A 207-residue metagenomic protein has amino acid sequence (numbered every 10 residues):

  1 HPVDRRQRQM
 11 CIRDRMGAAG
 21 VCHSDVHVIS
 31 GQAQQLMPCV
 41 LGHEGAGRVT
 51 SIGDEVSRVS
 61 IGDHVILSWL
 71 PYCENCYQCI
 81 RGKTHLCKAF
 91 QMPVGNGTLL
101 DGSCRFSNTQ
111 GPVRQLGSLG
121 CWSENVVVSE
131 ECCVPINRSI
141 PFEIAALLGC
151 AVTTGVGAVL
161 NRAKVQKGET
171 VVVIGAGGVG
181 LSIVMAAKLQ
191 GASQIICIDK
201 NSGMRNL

Functional and structural regions predicted by a protein language model:
H1-I12: Single conserved hydrophobic/aromatic residue that forms the stacking wall/gate of nucleotide- or nucleobase-binding
Q7, R58-I61, K167: Short, flexible surface segments
R15, A46-R48, Q194: Residues located in well-ordered beta-strands
V26-I29, A46-P71, N75, P135-P141: A glycine-/small-residue-rich N-terminal strand-loop-strand element that serves as the cofactor-binding glycine loop
W69-E131: Cysteine-cluster motifs in flexible loop/terminal segments that predominantly coordinate metals
E124, E131-C133, N137-L207: Mid-domain Rossmann-like dinucleotide-binding core that forms the NAD(H)/NADP(H) cofactor-binding site
